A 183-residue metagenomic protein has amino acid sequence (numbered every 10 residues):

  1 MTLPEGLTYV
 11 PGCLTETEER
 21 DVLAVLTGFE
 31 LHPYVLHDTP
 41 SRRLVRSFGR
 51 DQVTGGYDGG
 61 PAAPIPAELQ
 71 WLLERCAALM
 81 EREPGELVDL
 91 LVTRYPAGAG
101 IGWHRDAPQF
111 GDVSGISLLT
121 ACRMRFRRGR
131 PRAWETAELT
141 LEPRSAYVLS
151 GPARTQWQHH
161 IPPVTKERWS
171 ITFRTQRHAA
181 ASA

Functional and structural regions predicted by a protein language model:
M1-A183: Non-heme Fe(II) oxygenase metal-center motifs and adjacent flexible, charged/small-residue loops
